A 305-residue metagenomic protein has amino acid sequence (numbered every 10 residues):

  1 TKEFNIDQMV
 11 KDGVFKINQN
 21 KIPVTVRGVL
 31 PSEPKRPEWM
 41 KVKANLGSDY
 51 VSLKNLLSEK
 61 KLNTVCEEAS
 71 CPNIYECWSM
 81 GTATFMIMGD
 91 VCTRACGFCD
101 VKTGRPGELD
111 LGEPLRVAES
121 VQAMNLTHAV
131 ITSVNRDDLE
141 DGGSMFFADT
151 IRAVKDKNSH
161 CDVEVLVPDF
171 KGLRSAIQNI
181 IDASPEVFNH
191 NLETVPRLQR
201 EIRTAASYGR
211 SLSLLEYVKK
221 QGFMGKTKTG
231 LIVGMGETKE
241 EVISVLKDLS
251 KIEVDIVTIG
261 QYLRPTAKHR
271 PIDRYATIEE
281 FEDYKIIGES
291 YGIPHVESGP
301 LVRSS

Functional and structural regions predicted by a protein language model:
T1-T84, E119, D149-C161, I181-A183 (+1 more regions): Auxiliary Fe-S-binding modules of radical SAM enzymes
L30-M40, E76-E113: Canonical Radical SAM [4Fe-4S] cluster-binding loop centered on the CxxxCxxC motif and its immediate flanking residues
E67, I87-M88, T132, L166 (+2 more regions): A secondary-structure boundary/capping signal
P72, T93, P196: Nucleotide phosphate-binding site architecture
D90, G104, P168-K171, G236 (+1 more regions): Short, surface-exposed acidic/glycine-rich loop or hinge patches that mediate macromolecular interfaces
V91, A95, D100, N125 (+4 more regions): Conserved functional loop/turn residues at catalytic and ligand-binding sites
C92, N135-D138, F170, G236 (+1 more regions): Short, glycine/serine-rich, charged loops/turns that create anion-binding and catalytic segments at active sites
D100-R116, A123-R174, I180-L214, K228-T229 (+1 more regions): Core AdoMet radical
